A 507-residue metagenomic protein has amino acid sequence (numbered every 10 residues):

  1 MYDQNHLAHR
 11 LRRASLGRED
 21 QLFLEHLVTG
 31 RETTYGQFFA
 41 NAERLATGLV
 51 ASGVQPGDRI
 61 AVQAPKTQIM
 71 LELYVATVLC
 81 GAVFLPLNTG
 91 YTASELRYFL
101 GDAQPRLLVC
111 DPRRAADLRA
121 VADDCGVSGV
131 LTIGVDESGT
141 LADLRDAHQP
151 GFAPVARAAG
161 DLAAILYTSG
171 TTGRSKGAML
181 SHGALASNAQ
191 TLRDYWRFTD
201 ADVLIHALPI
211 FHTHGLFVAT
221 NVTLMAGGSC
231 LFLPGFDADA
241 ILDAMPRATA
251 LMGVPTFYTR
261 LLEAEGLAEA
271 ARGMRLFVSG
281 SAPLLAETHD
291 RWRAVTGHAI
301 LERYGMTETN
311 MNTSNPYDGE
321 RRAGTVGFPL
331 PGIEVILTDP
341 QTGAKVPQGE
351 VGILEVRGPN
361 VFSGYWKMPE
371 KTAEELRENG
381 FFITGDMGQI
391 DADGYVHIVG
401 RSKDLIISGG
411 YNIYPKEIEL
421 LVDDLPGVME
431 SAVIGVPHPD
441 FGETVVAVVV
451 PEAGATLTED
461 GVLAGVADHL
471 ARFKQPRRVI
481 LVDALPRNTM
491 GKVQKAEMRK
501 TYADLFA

Functional and structural regions predicted by a protein language model:
D20, H148-Y167, R174, R197-V203: Conserved pre-ATP/AMP-binding loop-to-beta segment of ANL
F23-T67, L71-V75, T92-R97, G183: Conserved AMP-binding/adenylate-forming core of the ANL superfamily
V28, R113-A159: ANL superfamily adenylate-forming
E32-G36, A163-S187, Q494: Conserved AMP-binding A3 loop
R59, P65-L85, T89-A93, G101-L107 (+4 more regions): A short helix-loop-beta submotif of the ANL/AMP-binding
Y91, L108, G358, S363-G364 (+5 more regions): AMP-binding/adenylate-forming catalytic core of the ANL superfamily
A186-V203, F211-A250, A264-E265: Conserved AMP-binding/adenylation subdomain of ANL enzymes
M245-G253, L262-R322, E334: Gly/Ser/Thr-rich phosphate-binding loop
